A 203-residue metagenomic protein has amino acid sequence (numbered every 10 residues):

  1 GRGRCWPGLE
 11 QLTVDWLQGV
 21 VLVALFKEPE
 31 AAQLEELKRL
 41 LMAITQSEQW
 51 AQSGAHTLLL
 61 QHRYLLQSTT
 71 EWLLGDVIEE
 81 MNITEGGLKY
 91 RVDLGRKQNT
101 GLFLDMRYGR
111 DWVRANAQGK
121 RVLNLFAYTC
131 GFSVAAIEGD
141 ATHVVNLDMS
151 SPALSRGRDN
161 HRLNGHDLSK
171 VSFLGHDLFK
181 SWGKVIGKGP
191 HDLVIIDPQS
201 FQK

Functional and structural regions predicted by a protein language model:
G1-V20, F26-K27: Non-catalytic accessory regions of SAM-dependent methyltransferases
P7-G8, T13-D15, E36-L104, D111: Non-catalytic substrate-recognition/targeting regions of SAM-dependent transferases
H56, K120, T142, D192: Conserved acidic residues
L104-K120: Conserved alpha-helix/loop element of class I SAM-dependent methyltransferases that forms part of the SAM/SAH-binding
G119-Y128: Conserved class I S-adenosyl-L-methionine
T129-A141: Conserved SAM-binding loop of SAM-dependent methyltransferases across substrates and taxa, primarily the Class I
H143-D148: Conserved SAM-binding motif I beta-strand of class I
S150-I195: S-adenosyl-L-methionine
